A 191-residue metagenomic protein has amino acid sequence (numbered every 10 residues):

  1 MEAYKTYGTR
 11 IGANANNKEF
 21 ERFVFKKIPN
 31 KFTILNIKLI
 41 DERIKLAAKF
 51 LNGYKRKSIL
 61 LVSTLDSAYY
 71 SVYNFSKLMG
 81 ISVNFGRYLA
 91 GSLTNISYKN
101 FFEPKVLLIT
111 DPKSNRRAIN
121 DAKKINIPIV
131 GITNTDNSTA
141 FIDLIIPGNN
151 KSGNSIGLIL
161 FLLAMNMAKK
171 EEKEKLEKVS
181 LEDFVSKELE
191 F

Functional and structural regions predicted by a protein language model:
M1-S58, L65-V83, L89-G91, N166 (+1 more regions): N-terminal cationic and glycine-rich segments that engage phosphates or anionic surfaces
G8, L61, L107, I159: Residue-level signature of catalytic and energy-coupling elements of molecular machines, predominantly ATP/GTP-dependent
N16-E19, L107, I156: Short, motif-level signal for alpha-helix interfacial/capping segments enriched in acidic residues and aromatics/proline
V62-L65, P112: Structural motif
F75-G153, M165: Long, charge-patterned amphipathic alpha-helical coiled-coil/hairpin "stalk" segments used as oligomerization
S152-L160: Short, charged, low-complexity patches
I159-M167: Short amphipathic C-terminal alpha-helix that caps PH/PH-like domains
E171: Extended ligand-binding regions for polar small-molecule ligands
